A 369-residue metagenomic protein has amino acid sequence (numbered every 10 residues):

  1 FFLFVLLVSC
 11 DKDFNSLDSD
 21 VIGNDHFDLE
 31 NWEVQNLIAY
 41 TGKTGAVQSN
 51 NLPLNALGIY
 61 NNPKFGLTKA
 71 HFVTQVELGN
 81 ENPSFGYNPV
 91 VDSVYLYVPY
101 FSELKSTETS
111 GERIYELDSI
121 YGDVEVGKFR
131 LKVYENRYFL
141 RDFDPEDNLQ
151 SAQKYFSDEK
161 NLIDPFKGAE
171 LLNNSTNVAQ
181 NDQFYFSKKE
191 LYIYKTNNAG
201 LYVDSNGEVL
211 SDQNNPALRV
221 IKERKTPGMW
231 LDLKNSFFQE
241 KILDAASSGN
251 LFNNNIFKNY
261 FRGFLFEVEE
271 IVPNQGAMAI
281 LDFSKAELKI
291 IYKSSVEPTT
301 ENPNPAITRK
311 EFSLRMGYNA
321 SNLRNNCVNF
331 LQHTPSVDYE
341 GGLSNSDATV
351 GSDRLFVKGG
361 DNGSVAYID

Functional and structural regions predicted by a protein language model:
F2-D369: Secreted, disulfide-rich extracellular signaling modules
